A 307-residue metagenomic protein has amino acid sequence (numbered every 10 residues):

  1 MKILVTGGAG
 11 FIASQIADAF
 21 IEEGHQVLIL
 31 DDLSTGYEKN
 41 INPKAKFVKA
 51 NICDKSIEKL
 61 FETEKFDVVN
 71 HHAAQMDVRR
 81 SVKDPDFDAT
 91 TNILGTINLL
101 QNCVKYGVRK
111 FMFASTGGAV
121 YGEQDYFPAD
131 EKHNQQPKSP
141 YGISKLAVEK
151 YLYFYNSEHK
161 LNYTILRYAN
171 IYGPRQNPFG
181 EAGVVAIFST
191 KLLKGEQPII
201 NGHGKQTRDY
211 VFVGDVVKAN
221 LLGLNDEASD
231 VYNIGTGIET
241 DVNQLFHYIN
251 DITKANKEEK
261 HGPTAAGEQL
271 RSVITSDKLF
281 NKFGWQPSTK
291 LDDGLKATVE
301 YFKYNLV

Functional and structural regions predicted by a protein language model:
M1-I171, A297: N-terminal Rossmann-like NAD(P)+-binding domain of SDR-like oxidoreductases, especially those catalyzing
G7, L193-V307: C-terminal substrate-binding subdomain of Rossmann-fold SDR/epimerase-dehydratase oxidoreductases
G36-Y37, Y121-E123, R175, V242 (+1 more regions): A short beta-to-alpha transition loop/helix N-cap that caps and shapes the active-site region
E38-K39, E149, A186, N243 (+1 more regions): Short, surface-exposed alpha-helical segments at coil->helix boundaries
D67, R79, D86, I97 (+6 more regions): Residues in well-ordered alpha-helical elements
E123-Y126, K138, K150-R208, V213-L224 (+2 more regions): NAD(P)-dependent short-chain dehydrogenase/reductase
